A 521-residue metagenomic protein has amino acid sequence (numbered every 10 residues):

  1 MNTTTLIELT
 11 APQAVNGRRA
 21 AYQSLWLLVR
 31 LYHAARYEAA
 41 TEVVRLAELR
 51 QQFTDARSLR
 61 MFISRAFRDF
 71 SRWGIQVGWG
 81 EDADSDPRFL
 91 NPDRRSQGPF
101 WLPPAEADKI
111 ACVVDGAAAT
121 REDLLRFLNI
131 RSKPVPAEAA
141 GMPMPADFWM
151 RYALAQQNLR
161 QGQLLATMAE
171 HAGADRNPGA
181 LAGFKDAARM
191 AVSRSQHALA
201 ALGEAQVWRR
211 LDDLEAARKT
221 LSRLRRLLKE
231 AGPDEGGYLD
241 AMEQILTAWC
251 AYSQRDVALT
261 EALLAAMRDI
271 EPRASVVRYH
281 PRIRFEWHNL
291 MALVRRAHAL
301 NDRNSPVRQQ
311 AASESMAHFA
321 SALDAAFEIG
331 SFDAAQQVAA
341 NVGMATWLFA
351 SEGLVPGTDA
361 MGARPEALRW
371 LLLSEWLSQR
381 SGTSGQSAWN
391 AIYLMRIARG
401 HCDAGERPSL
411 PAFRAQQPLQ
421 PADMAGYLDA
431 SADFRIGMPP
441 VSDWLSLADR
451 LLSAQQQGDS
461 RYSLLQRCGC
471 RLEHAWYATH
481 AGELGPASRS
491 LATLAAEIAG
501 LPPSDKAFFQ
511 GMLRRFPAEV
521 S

Functional and structural regions predicted by a protein language model:
M1-A182: Intrinsically disordered, low-complexity protein-interaction/activation regions
M1-L9, N16, A20-Y22, A56 (+2 more regions): C-terminal non-catalytic interaction modules
N129-A139, A166-K185, R209-L228, Q254-A274 (+5 more regions): Helix-turn-helix repeat elements of alpha-solenoid scaffolds
M144-F148, F184-H197, R226-Y238, D269-R284 (+3 more regions): Flexible helix-coil transition and linker loops at the boundaries of alpha-helical arrays
M150, Q157, R176, V192-S193 (+12 more regions): Short coil/turn linker motifs that delimit alpha-helical repeat modules in TPR/alpha-solenoid proteins
A155-G173, L199-D213, L239-D256, I283-N304 (+5 more regions): Tandem amphipathic alpha-helical repeat scaffolds
F319-L323, F327-G458, R467: Eukaryotic tandem repeat interaction scaffolds
